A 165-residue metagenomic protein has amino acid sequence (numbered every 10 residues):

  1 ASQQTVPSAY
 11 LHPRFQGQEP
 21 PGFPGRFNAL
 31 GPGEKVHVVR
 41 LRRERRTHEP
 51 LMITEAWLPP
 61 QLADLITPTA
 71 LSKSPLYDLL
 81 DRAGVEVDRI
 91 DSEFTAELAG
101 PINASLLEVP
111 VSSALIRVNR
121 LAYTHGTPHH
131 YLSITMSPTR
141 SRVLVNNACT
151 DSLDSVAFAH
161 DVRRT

Functional and structural regions predicted by a protein language model:
A1-S2: Interdomain hinge/linker segments and adjacent boundary elements that couple functional modules
V6-T165: C-terminal all-alpha effector/ligand-binding and dimerization domain of prokaryotic HTH-type transcriptional repressors
